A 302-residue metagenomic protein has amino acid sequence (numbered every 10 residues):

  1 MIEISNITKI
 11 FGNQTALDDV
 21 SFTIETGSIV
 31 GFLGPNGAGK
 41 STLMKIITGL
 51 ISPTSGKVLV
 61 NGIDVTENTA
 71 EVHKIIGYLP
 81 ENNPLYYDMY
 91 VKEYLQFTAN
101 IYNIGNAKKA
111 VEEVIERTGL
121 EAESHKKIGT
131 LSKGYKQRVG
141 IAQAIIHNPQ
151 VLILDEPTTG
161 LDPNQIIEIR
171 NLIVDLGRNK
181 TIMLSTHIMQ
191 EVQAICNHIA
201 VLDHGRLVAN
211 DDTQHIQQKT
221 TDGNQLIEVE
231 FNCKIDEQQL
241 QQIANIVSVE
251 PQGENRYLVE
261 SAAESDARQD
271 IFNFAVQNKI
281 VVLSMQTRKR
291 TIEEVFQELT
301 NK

Functional and structural regions predicted by a protein language model:
I2-I4, K9-D203, L207-A209: ABC transporter nucleotide-binding domains
K9, S248-P251, T287: Hydrophobic/anchoring residues in structured secondary elements
V65, I104, N232-C233, E264 (+1 more regions): Short beta->alpha junction loops/turns
N171-L258, A262: ABC transporter nucleotide-binding domain
A263-K302: C-terminal coupling/interaction segments
